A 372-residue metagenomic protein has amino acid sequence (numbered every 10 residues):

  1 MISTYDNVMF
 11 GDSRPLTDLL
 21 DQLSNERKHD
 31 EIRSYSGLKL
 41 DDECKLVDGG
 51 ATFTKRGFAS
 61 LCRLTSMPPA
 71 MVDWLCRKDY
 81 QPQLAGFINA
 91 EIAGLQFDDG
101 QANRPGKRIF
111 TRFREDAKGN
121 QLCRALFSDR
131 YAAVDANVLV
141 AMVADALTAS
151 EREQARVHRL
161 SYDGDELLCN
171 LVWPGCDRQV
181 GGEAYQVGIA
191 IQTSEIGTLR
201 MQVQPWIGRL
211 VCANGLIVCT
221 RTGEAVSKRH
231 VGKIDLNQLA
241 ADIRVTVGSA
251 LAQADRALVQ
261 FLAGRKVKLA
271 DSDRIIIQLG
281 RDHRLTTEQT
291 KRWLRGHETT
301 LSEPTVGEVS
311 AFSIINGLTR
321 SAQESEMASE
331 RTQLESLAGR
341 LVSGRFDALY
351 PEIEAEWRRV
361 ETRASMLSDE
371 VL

Functional and structural regions predicted by a protein language model:
M1-A141: Feature for intrinsically disordered/low-complexity regulatory segments and propeptides
Y131-L372: Intrinsic disorder/low-complexity polar-acidic segments
